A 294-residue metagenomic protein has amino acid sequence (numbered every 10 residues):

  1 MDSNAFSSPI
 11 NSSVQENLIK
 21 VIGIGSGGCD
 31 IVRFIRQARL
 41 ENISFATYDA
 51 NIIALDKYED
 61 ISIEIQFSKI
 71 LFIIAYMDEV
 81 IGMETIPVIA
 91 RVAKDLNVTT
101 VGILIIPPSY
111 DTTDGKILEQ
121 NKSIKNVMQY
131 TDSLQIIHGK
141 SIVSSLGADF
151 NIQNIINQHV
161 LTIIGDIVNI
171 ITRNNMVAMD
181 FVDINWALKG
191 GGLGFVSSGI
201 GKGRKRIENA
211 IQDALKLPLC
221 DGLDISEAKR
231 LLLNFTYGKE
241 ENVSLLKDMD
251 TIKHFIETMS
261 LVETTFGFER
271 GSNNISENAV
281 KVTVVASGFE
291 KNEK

Functional and structural regions predicted by a protein language model:
M1-K294: Tubulin/FtsZ superfamily GTPase core signature
